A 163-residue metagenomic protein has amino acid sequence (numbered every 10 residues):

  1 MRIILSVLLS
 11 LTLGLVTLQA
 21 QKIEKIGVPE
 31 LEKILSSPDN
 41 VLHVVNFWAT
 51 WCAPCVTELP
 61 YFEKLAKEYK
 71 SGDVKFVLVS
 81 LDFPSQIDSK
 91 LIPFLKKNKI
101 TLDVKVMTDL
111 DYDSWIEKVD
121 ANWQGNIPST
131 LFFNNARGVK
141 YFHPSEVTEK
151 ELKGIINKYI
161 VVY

Functional and structural regions predicted by a protein language model:
M1-I26, Y163: Bacterial Sec-dependent N-terminal signal peptides
K22-L42, A66: A short beta-strand-turn-helix
V41, L59-S80: Conserved helix-turn-beta segment immediately C-terminal to the redox Cys motif in thioredoxin-like folds
L42-H43, P128: Alpha/beta-hydrolase fold active-site loops
F47-Y61: Conserved redox-active cysteine motifs that mediate thiol-disulfide chemistry, especially di-cysteine Cys-X(1-2)-Cys
D73-D88, I100-L110: Thiol-based oxidoreductase modules, predominantly thioredoxin-like and allied folds used for disulfide exchange
F94-I127: Short, internal strand/loop/helix patches that form the active-site neighborhood or redox-interaction surface
I127-Y163: Thiol-/selenol-based redox modules, centered on thioredoxin-like and closely related oxidoreductase domains
